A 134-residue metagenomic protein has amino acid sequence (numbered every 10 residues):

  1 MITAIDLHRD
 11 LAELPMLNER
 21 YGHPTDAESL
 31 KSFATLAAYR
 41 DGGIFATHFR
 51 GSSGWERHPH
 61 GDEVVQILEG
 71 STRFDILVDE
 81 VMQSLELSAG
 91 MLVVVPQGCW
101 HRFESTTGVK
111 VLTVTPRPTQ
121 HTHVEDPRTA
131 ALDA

Functional and structural regions predicted by a protein language model:
M1-T47, R128-A134: A short, N-terminal "cap"/entry segment at the start of jelly-roll beta-barrel domains of the cupin/DSBH fold
G43, V64, S71-R73, W100 (+1 more regions): Structural motif
G43-H60: Conserved short histidine dyad/triad with adjacent acidic residue
G51, H60-D79: Glycine- and acidic-residue-biased ligand/ion/polar-headgroup-sensing regions
W55-H58, D62-L68, S84-L85, F103: His/acidic/aromatic-lined binding-pocket segments of jelly-roll/cupin-type domains and related regulatory beta-sandwich
L68-E69, S88-A89, T107: A cytosolic small-molecule/anion-sensing beta-strand core signal
D79-Q97: Short acidic-glycine-tyrosine-enriched beta hairpin
Q97-V124: Ligand-binding loop in jelly-roll beta-barrel domains
